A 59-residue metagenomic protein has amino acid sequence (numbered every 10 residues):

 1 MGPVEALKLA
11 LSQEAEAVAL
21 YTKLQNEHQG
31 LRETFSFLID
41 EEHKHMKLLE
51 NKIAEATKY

Functional and structural regions predicted by a protein language model:
M1-Y59: Non-heme di-metal
